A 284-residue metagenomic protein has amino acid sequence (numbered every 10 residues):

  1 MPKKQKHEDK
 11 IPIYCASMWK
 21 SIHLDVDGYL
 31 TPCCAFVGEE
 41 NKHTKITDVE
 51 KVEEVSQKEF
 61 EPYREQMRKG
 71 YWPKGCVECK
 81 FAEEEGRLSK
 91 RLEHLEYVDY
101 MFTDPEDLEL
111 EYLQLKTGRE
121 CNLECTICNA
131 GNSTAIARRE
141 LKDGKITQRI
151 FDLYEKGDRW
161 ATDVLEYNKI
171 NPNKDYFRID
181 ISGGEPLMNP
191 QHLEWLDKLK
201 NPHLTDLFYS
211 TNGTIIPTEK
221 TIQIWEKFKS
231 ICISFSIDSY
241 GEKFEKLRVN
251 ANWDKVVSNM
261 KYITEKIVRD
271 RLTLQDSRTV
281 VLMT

Functional and structural regions predicted by a protein language model:
M1-L30, V98-M101, V268-R278: A C-terminal junction/extension of Radical SAM enzymes
M1-Q5, A35-E85, V256, I263-T273 (+1 more regions): C-terminal accessory region of radical SAM enzymes
S17, T31-A35, W72-E84, E120-A130: Local cysteine-cluster metal-coordination motifs and their immediate loop/turn environment, predominantly Fe-S cluster
V26-D27, E124, N212: Residue-level recognition of short loop/turn positions
E78-Y112, C121-L123, D143: Recognition helices and adjacent regulatory flanks at domain boundaries
L110-E120, G131-T162, K174-N189, P202-P217 (+2 more regions): Core AdoMet radical
L196, I222-W225, V257-T264: Generic structural signal for well-ordered alpha-helices, preferentially at hydrophobic/aromatic core positions
K200, Q223-S230, E265-V268: Acidic (Asp/Glu)-rich catalytic clusters
